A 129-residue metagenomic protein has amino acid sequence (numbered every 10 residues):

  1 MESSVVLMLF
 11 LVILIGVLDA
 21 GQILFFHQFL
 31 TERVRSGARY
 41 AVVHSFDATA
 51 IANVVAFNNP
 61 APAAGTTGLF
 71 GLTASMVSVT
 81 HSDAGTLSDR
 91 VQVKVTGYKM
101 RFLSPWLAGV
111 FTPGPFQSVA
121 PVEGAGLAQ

Functional and structural regions predicted by a protein language model:
M1-F57: Alpha-helical assembly-interface signal, strongest on the long, hydrophobic N-terminal helix that forms
R35-Q129: Short, conserved structural patches
